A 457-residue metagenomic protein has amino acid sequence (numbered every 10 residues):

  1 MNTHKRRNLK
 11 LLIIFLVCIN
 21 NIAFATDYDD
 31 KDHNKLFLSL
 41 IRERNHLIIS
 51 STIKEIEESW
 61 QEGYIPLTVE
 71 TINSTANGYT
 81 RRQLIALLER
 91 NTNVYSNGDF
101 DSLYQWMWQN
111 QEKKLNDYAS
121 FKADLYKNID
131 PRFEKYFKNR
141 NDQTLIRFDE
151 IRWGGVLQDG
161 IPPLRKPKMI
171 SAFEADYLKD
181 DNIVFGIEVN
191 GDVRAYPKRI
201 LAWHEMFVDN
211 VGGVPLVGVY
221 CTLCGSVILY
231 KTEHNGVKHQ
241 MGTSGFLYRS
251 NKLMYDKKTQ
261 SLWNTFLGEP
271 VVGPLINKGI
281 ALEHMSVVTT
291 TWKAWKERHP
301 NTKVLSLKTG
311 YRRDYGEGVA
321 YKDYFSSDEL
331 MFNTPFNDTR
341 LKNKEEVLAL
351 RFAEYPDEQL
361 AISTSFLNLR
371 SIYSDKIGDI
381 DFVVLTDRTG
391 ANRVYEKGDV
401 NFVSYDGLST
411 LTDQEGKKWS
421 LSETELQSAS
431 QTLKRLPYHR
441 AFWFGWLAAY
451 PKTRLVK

Functional and structural regions predicted by a protein language model:
N2-L11: Bacterial N-terminal signal peptides that target proteins for export
L9-K10, H33-N34, I49, I65 (+1 more regions): Short amphipathic alpha-helical segments that mediate assembly, nucleic-acid/protein binding, or membrane association
L12-N20: Bacterial N-terminal signal peptides
N21-A25: Sec/Tat signal peptide C-region and signal peptidase I cleavage site
T26-Y28, L47-W60, E70-T71, Y79-V94: Structural detector for internal amphipathic alpha-helices that build alpha-solenoid repeat scaffolds
D27-L40, Q61-N73, S96-Y104: Amphipathic alpha-helical scaffolding segments comprising HEAT/armadillo-like alpha-solenoid repeats
S39-L47, N73-Y79, Q109: Short coil turns that connect the paired helices of HEAT/ARM alpha-solenoid repeats
V69-E70, S74, A86, R90-N93 (+1 more regions): Mid-to-C-terminal functional-domain signal that highlights helix-capping/loop sites within ligand-binding modules
